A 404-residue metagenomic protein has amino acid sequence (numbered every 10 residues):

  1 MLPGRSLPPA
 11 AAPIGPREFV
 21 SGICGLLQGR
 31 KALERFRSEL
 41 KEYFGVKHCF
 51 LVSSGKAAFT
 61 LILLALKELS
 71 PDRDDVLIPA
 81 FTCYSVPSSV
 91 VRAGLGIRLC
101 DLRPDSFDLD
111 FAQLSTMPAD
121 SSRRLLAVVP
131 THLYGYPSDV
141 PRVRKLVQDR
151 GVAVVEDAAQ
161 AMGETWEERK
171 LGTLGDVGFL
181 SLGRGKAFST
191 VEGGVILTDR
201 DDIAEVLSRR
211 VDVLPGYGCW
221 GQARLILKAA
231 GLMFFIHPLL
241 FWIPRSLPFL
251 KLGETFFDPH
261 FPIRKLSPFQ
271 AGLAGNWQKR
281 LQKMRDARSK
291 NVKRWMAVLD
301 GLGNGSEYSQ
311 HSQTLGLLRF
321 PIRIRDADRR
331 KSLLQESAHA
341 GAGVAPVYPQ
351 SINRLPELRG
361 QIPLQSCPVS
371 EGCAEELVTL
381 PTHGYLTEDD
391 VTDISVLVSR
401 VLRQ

Functional and structural regions predicted by a protein language model:
M1-K31, F249-P262: N-terminal "arm"/small-domain region of PLP-dependent enzymes with the aminotransferase-like
P9, R35-E39, Y43-F50, G55 (+4 more regions): PLP-dependent aminotransferase class I/II
A32-D75, Y84, S89-V91, L99-D101 (+1 more regions): Phosphate-binding glycine-rich loop
I62, S89, D139-V143, G193 (+1 more regions): A short acidic, amphipathic alpha-helical/loop segment
V91, R144, Q148, A338: Anion (oxyanion) recognition and catalysis
G94: Structured binding elements
D105-E205, T379: Active-site phosphate-binding strand-loop segment of PLP-dependent enzymes
